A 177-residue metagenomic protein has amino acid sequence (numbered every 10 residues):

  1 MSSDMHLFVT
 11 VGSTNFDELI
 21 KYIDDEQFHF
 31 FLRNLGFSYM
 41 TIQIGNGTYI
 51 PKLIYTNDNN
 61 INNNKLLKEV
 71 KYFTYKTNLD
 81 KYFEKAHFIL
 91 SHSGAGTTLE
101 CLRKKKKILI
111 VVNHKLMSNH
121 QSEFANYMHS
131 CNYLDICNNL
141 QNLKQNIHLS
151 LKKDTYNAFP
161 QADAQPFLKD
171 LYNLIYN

Functional and structural regions predicted by a protein language model:
S2-K85: Donor-nucleotide binding loops and adjacent catalytic segments primarily of GT-B fold Leloir glycosyltransferases
M5, E69, N78, F88 (+5 more regions): Catalytic phosphate/metal-binding cores of nucleic-acid and nucleotide-processing enzymes, i.e., regions that mediate
T14, T74-T77, H92, K115 (+3 more regions): Residues at secondary-structure transition points
I42, S150-N177: C-terminal amphipathic helix plus adjacent low-complexity, charged tail appended to glycosyltransferase catalytic
K71-T74, L134-L143: Short acidic-hydrophobic, aromatic-tinged amphipathic segments that line or gate anion-handling sites
L79-S118: A donor-sugar binding/catalytic signature common to diverse glycosyltransferases and related nucleotide-sugar
K107-N139: Nucleotide-sugar donor-binding patch of glycosyltransferase catalytic domains
